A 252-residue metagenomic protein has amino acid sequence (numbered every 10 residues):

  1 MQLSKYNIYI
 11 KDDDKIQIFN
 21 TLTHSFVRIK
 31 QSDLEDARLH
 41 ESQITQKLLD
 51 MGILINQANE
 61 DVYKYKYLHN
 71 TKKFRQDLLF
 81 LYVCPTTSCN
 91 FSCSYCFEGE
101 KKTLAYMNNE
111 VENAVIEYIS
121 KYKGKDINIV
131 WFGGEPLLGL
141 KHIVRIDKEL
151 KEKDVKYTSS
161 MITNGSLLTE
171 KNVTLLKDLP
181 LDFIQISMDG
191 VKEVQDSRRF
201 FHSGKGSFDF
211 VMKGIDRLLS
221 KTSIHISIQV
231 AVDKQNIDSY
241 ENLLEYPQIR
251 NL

Functional and structural regions predicted by a protein language model:
L3-I18, T23-R28, Q43-Y82: N-terminal [4Fe-4S]-dependent radical SAM core
T21, T86, I162-T163: Ser/Thr-centric signal marking residues that sit in or immediately flank functional binding/regulatory motifs
I29-H40: Short amphipathic alpha-helical recognition elements used for nucleic-acid or partner binding across transcription
L49-D50, D77, S88-C89, I116 (+1 more regions): Short, solvent-exposed loop/edge-beta patches enriched in aromatic
Q76, F80-E110: Canonical Radical SAM [4Fe-4S] cluster-binding loop centered on the CxxxCxxC motif and its immediate flanking residues
E112, I116-V130, G139-L252: Radical SAM/AdoMet-radical enzyme domain recognition
G133-G134: Short acidic donor-binding/metal-coordinating loop in glycosyltransferase active sites
